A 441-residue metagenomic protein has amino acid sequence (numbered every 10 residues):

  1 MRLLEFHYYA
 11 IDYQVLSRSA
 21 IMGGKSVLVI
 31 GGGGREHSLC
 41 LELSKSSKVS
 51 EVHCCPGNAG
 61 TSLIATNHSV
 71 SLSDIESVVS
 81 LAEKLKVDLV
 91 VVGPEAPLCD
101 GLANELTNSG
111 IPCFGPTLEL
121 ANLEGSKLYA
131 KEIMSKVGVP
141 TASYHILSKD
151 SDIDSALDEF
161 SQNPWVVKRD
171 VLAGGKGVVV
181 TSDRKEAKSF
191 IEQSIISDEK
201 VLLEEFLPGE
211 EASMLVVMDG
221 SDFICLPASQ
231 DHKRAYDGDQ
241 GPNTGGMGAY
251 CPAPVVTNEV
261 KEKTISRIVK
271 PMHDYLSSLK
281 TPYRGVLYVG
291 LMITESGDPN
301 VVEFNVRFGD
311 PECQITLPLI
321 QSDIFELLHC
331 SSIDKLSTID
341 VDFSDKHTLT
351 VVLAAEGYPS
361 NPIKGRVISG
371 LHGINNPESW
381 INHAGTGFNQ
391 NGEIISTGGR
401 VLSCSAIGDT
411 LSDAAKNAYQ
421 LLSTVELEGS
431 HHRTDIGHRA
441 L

Functional and structural regions predicted by a protein language model:
I11, L16-E119: ATP-binding N-terminal substructure of ATP-dependent carboxylate-amine bond-forming enzymes
E36-H37, L98-D100, I153, A187 (+1 more regions): Short, well-ordered alpha-helical microsegments
H68-S73, H145-K149, T181: Short acidic-hydrophobic, aromatic-tinged amphipathic segments that line or gate anion-handling sites
F114-G177: A conserved helix-loop-beta module that forms one wall/lid of the active-site cleft in ATP-utilizing catalytic domains
G177-C313: Internal nucleotide-binding/catalytic subdomain
I265-L287, N305-N376, N389: Active-site "cap" helix and flanking loop/linker of ATP-utilizing ligase/carboxylase catalytic domains
S396-L441: Generic C-terminus detector
